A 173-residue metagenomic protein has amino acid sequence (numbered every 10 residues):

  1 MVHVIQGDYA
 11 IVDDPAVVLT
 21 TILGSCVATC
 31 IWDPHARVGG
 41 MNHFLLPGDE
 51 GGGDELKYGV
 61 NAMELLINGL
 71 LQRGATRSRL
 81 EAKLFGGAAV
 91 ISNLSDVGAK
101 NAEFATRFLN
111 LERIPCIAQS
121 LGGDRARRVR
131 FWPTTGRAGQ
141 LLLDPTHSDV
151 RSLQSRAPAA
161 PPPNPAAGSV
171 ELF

Functional and structural regions predicted by a protein language model:
M1-C26, H35-V38, N42-D49, E55-E81 (+1 more regions): Short acidic-hydrophobic catalytic motif
T29: Active-site-proximal betaalpha loop/short-helix elements that scaffold phosphoryl/nucleotidyl transfer chemistry
W32: Short beta-strand-to-turn element immediately C-terminal to the catalytic PLP-Schiff-base lysine in fold type I
